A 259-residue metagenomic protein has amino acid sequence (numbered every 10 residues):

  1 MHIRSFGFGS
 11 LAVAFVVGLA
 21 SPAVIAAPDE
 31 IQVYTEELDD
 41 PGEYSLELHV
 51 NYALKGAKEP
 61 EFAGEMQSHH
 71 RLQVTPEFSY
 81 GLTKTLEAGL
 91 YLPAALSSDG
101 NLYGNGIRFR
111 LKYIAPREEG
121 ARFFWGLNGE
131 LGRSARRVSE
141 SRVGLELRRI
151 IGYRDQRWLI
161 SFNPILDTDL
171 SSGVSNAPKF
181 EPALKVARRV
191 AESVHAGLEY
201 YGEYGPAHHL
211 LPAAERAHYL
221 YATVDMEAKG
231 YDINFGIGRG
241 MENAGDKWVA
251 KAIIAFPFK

Functional and structural regions predicted by a protein language model:
M1-A12: Bacterial N-terminal signal peptides that target proteins for export
S21-P22: N-terminal signal peptide c-region/cleavage motif recognized by signal peptidases
I25-K259: Transmembrane beta-barrel domains of Gram-negative outer membranes and organellar outer membranes
